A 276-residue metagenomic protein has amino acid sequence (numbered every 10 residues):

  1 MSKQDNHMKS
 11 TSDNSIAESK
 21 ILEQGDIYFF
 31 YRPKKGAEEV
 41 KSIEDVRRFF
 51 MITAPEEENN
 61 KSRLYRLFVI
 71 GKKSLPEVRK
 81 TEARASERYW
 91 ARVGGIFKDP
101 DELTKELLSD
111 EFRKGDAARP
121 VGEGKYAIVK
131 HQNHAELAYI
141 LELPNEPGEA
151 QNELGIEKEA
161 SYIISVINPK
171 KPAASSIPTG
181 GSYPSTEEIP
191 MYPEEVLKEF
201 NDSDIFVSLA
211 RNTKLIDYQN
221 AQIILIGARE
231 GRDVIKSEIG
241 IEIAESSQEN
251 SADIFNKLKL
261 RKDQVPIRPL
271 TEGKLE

Functional and structural regions predicted by a protein language model:
M1-G25, F97: Charged, compositionally biased non-catalytic regions
T11, I16-K20, S42, N59 (+4 more regions): Generic structural signal for short, flexible, solvent-exposed coil/loop and linker residues
S15-K20, E102-K105, R229, V234-I235 (+1 more regions): Generic detector of short, locally flexible boundary/turn motifs and exposed helical patches
L22-Q24, R84, N133, E249: Generic detection of intrinsically disordered/low-complexity segments and helix-coil linkers/edges
I27, F68, Q222-L225: Broad, structure-driven detector of short, well-ordered beta-strand segments within folded domains
K34-A173: Acidic, polar low-complexity intrinsically disordered regions
K114-E276: A eukaryote-biased signal for long
